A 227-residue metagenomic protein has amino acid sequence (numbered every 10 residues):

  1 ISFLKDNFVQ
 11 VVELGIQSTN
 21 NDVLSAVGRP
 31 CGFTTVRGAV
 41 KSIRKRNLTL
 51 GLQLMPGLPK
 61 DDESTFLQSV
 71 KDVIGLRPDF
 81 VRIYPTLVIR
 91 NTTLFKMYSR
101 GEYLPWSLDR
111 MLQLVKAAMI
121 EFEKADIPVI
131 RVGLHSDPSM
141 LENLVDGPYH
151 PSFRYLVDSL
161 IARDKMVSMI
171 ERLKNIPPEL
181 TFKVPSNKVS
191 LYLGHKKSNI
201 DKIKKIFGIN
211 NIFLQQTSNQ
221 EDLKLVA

Functional and structural regions predicted by a protein language model:
I1-T86, R90-D109: Conserved non-cysteine loop/helix-boundary elements of the Radical SAM core domain that shape
G101-A227: Auxiliary Fe-S-binding modules of radical SAM enzymes
